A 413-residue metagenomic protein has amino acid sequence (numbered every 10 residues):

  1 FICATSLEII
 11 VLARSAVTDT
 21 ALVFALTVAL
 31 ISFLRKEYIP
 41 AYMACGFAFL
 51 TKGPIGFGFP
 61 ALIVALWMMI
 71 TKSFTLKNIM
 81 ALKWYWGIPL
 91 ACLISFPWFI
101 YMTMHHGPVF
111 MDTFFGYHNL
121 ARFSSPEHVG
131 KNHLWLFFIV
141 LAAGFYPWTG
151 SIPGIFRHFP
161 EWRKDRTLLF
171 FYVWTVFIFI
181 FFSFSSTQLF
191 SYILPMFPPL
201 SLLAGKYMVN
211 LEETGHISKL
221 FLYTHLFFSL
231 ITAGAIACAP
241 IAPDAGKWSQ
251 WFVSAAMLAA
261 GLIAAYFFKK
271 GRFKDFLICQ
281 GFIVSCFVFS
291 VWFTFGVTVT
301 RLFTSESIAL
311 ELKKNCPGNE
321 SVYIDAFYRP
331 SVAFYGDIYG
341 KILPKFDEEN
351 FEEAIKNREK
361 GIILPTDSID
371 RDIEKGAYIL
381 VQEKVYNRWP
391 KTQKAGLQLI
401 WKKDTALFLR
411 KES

Functional and structural regions predicted by a protein language model:
F1-S218: Membrane-integral, polyisoprenol-dependent glycosyltransferases of the GT-C/oligosaccharyltransferase superfamily
I39, H158-S413: Membrane-embedded architecture of ER/inner-membrane glycosylation machinery
